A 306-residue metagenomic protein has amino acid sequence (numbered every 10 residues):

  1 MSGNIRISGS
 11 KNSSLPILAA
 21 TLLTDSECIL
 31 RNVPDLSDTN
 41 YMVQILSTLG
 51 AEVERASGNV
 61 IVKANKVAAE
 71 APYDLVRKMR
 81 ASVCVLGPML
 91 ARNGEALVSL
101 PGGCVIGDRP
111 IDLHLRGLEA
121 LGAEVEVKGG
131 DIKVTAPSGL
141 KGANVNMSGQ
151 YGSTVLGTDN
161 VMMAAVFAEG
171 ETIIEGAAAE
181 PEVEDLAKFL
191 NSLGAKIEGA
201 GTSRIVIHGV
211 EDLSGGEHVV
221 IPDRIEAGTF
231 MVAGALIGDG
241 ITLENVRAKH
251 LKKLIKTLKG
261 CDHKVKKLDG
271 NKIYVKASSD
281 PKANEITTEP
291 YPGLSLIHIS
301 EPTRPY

Functional and structural regions predicted by a protein language model:
M1-R6, V43, L49-L75, A123-Q150 (+5 more regions): Self-splicing inteins and homing endonuclease
I5-R31, S37-N40, A51-I61: N-terminal glycine-rich anion-binding loops that anchor highly charged ligand groups
K11-S13, C84-L86, V155-G157, M163: Secondary-structure capping and domain/repeat boundary segments
A20-D25, T48, P88-R92, A165-A168 (+1 more regions): Alpha-helix C-terminal capping segments
A69-M147: Hydrophobic alpha-helical hairpins/lids featuring a short glycine-rich hinge
A143-A179, V183-L186, D212-D239, E244: Phosphate/diphosphate-binding glycine-rich loops and adjacent basic-rich segments that engage nucleotide
I297-E301, P305-Y306: Single conserved hydrophobic/aromatic residue that forms the stacking wall/gate of nucleotide- or nucleobase-binding
